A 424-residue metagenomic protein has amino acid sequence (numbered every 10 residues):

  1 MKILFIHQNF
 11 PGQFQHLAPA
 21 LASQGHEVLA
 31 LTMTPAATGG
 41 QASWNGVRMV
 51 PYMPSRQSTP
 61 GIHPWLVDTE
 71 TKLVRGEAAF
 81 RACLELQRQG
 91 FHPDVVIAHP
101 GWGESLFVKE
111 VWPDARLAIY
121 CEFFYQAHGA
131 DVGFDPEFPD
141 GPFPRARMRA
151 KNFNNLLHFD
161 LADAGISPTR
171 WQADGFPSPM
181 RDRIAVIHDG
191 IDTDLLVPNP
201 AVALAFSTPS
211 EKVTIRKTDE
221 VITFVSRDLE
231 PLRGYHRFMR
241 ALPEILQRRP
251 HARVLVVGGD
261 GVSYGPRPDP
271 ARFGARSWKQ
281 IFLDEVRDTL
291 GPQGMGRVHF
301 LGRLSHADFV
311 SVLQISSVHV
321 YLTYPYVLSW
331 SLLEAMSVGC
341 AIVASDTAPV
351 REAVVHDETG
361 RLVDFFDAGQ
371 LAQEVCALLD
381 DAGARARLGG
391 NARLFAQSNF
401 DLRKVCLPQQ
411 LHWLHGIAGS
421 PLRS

Functional and structural regions predicted by a protein language model:
R56-L66, A115-F153, D194, P198-A205 (+2 more regions): Acceptor-binding helix/loop patch of EC 2.4 sugar-transfer enzymes, predominantly nucleotide-sugar-dependent
V74, G383-H415: A charged, aromatic-enriched C-terminal amphipathic alpha-helix characteristic of glycosyltransferases across folds
W171, G190: Carbohydrate-associated surface elements
T208-R233, M239-E244, V254-V257: Conserved donor-binding/catalytic core segment of Leloir-type glycosyltransferases
P266-R303, A307: Nucleotide-activated donor-binding/catalytic signature segment of Leloir-type glycosyltransferases, i.e., the conserved
Y324: Aromatic "clamp/platform" in nucleotide-sugar-dependent glycosyltransferases that forms part of the donor/acceptor
A341-A344, V354: Short hydrophobic beta-strand element within catalytic cores of glycosyltransferases and related nucleotide-activated
H356-D357, R361-A368, A377-G383: Conserved acidic donor-binding segment of nucleotide-sugar-dependent glycosyltransferases
